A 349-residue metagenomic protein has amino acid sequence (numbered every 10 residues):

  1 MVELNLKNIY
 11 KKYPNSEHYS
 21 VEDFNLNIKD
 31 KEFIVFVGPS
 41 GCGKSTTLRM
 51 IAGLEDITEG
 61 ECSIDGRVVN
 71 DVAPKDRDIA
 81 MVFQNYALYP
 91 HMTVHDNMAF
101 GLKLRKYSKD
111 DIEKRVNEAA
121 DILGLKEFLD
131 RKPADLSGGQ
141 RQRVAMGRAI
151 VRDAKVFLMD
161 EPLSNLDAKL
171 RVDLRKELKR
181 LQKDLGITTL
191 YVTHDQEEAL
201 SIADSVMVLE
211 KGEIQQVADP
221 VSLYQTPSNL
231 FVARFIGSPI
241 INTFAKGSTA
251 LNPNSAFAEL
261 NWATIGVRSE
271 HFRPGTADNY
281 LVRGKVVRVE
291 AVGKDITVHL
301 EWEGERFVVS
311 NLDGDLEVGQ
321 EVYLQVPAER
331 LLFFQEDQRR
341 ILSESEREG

Functional and structural regions predicted by a protein language model:
M1-L6, K11-D23, D56, V72-A73 (+1 more regions): A short, flexible loop at the N-terminus of ABC-type nucleotide-binding domains that lies
L26-I28, V326: Conserved hydrophobic segment flanking the Walker A/P-loop of ABC-type ATPase nucleotide-binding domains
V37-P39: The feature captures the beta-strand-to-loop junction immediately N-terminal to the Walker
S45-L48, V144: ABC ATPase nucleotide-binding domain helices that frame the ATP-binding cleft
A52: Helix-to-loop junction immediately C-terminal to a conserved catalytic motif
G60-V68: Conserved ABC transporter NBD signature motif
P74-N229: ABC ATPase nucleotide-binding domains
L251-G349: Non-catalytic connector elements of ABC transporters
